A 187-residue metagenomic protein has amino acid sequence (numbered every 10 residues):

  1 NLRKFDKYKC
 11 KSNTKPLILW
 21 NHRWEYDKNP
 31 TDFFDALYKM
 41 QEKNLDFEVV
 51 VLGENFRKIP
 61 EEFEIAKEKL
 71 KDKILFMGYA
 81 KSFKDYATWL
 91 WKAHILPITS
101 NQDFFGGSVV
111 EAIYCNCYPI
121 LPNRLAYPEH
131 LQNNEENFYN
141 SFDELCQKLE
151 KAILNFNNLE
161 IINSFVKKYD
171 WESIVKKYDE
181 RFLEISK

Functional and structural regions predicted by a protein language model:
N1-L2, I74-L90: Conserved active-site histidine-acidic residue motif and adjacent donor-binding/catalytic loop of glycosyltransferases
K9-K28, F34-L37, V50: Conserved donor-binding/catalytic core segment of Leloir-type glycosyltransferases
E61-A80: Nucleotide-activated donor-binding/catalytic signature segment of Leloir-type glycosyltransferases, i.e., the conserved
A87, F105, V109-Y114, P128-E129: Short alpha-helical segment that forms part of, or immediately flanks, the ligand-binding pocket in carbohydrate-active
N101: Aromatic "clamp/platform" in nucleotide-sugar-dependent glycosyltransferases that forms part of the donor/acceptor
Y118-L121: Short hydrophobic beta-strand element within catalytic cores of glycosyltransferases and related nucleotide-activated
P128-K151: Change "using UDP/GDP/dTDP sugars" to "using nucleotide sugars
L154-K187: A charged, aromatic-enriched C-terminal amphipathic alpha-helix characteristic of glycosyltransferases across folds
